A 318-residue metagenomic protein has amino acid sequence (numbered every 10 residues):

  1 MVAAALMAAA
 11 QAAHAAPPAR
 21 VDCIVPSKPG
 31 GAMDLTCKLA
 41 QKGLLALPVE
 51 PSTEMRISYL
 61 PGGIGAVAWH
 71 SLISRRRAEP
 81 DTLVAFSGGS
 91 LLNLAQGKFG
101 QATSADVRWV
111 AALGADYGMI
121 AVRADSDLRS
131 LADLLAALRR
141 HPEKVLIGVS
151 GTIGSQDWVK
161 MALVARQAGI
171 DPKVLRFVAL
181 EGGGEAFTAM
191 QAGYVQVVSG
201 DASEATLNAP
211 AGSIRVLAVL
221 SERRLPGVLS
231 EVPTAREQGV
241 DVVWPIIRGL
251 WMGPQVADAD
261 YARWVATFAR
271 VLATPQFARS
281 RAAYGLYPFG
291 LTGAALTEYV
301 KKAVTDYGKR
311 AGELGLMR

Functional and structural regions predicted by a protein language model:
A9-A12: N-terminal signal peptide c-region/cleavage motif recognized by signal peptidases
H14-D106, K144, I153, I170-V197 (+2 more regions): N-terminal (or domain-start) structured segment
P18, D258-R318: An extracytoplasmic/periplasmic, membrane-proximal ligand-sensing/linker region
I24-K28, Y117-D127, E231, I247-D260: A bilobed periplasmic-binding-protein/Venus flytrap-type ligand-binding module shared by bacterial periplasmic
P61, K144, V149-E231: Ligand-binding pocket segment of bilobal, Venus flytrap-like solute-binding proteins
D81-V84, Q101-I120, L146-G148, E237-D241: A structural signal for short loop-to-beta-strand junctions that line the ligand-binding cleft of periplasmic/secreted
V122-E143, Q238, A259: Flexible hinge/capping segments at coil-to-helix
E204-L272, T305: C-terminal lobe and pocket-closing loops of periplasmic/extracytoplasmic Venus-flytrap solute-binding proteins
